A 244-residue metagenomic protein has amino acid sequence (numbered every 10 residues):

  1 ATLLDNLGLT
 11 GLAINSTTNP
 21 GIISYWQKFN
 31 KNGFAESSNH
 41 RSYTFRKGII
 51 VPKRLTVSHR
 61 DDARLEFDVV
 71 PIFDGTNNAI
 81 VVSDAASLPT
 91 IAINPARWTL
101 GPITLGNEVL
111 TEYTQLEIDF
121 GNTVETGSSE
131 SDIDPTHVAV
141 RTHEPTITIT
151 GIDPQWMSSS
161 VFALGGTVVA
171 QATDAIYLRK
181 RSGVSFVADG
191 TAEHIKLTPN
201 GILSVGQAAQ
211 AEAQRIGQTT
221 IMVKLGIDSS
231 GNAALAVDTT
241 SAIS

Functional and structural regions predicted by a protein language model:
A1-S244: Signature of extracytoplasmic/envelope-associated structural regions
